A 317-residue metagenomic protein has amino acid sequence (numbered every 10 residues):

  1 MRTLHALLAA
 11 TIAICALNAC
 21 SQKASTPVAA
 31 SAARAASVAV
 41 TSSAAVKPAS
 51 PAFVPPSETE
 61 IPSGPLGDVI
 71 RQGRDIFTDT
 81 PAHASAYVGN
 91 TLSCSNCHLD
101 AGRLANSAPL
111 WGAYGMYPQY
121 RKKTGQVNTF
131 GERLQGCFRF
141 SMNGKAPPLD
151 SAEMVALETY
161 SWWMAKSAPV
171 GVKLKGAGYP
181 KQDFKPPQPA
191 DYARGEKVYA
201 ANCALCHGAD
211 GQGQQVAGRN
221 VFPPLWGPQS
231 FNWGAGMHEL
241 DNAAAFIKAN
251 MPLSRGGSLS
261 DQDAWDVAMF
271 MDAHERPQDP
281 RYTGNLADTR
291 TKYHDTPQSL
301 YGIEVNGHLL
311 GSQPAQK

Functional and structural regions predicted by a protein language model:
M1-L8: Bacterial N-terminal signal peptides that target proteins for export
A16-A19: C-terminal motif of bacterial Sec signal peptides marking the signal peptidase cleavage site
S21-K23: Bacterial signal peptide processing site
P27, S31-S37, T41-S43: Intrinsically disordered, low-complexity serine/threonine-rich repeat tracts
A29, A35, G67-Q72, I76 (+3 more regions): Extracytoplasmic electron-transfer domains, predominantly the class I c-type cytochrome c fold
S50-A86, A165-Y199, Q214: Electrostatic cytochrome c docking/interface patches
Q72, F138-K173, G257-L286, R290-Y293 (+2 more regions): C-terminal capping alpha-helices of c-type cytochrome domains
G73, T91-A101, L157, G195-G211 (+1 more regions): The canonical Cys-X-X-Cys-His
